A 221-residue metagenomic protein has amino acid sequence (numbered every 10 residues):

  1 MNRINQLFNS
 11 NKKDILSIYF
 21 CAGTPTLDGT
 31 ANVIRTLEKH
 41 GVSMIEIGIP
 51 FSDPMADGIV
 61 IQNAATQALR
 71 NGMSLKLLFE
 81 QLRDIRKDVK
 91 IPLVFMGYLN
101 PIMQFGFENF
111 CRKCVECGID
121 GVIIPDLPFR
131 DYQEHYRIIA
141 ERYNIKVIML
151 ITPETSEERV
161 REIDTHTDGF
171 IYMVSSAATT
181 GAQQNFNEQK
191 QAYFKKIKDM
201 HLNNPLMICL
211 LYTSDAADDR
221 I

Functional and structural regions predicted by a protein language model:
M1-S17: N-terminal amphipathic alpha-helix/helix-capping segment at the start of soluble metabolic enzymes
N2, P54-G58, M73-E80, F105 (+3 more regions): Active-site-adjacent beta->alpha loops and helix N-cap segments on the catalytic face of soluble alpha/beta enzymes
L16-I18, I45-I47, L93-G97, V122-I124 (+3 more regions): Hydrophobic faces of well-ordered beta-strands that scaffold small-molecule active sites in alpha/beta enzyme cores
N32-I34, E158-R161, S214: Catalytic cores of alpha/beta
G48, C114, I163: Conserved, mostly hydrophobic/aromatic
I61-A64, N71, V160-D199: Glycine/Thr-rich beta-alpha phosphate-binding loop at enzyme active sites
A65-I124: Active-site beta->alpha loop and helix N-cap motifs at the rims of alpha/beta catalytic domains
Y212-I221: Single conserved hydrophobic/aromatic residue that forms the stacking wall/gate of nucleotide- or nucleobase-binding
